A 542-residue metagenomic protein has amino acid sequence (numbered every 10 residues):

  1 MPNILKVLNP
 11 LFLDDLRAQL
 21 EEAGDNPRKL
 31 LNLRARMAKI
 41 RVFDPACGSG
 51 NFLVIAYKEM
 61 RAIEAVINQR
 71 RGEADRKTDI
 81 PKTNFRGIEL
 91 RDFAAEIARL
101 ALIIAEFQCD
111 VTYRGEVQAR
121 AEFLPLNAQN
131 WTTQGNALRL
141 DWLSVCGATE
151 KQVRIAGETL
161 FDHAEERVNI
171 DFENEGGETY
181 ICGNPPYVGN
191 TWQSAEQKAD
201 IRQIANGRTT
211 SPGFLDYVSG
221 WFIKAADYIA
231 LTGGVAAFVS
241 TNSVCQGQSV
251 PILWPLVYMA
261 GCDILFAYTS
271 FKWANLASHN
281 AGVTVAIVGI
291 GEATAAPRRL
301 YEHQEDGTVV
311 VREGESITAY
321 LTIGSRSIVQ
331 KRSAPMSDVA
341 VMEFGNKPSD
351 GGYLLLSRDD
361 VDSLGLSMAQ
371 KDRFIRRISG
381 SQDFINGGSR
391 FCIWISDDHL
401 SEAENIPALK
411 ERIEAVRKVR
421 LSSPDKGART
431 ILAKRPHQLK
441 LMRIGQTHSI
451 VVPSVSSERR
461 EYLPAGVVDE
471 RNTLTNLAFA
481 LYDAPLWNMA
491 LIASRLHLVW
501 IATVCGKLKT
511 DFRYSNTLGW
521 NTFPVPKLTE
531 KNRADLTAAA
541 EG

Functional and structural regions predicted by a protein language model:
M1-I80, L90, A94, N136 (+5 more regions): Class I S-adenosyl-L-methionine
M1-L31, L366-R376, Q382-I395, H399-L400 (+4 more regions): Class I S-adenosyl-L-methionine
I4, C47-S49, E59, D92 (+12 more regions): Short, glycine-/Ser/Thr-/acidic-enriched flexible segments
F12, F43-P45, I88, A225-A230 (+4 more regions): Proline-centric
E21-R41, A128, D141-Y180, F222 (+3 more regions): Flexible, glycine/threonine-enriched loop-and-boundary segments that flank and lead into catalytic domains of large
K29-L31, A35-I40, E59-T179: S-adenosyl-L-methionine-dependent nucleic acid methyltransferase catalytic domains
V54, R61, A95, I103 (+12 more regions): Signature of N6-adenine DNA methyltransferases within the class I
V419, G445-E461, A484-G506: Short Ser/Thr-interspersed hydrophobic loop/turn segments at strand-loop and sheet-helix junctions that line or gate
